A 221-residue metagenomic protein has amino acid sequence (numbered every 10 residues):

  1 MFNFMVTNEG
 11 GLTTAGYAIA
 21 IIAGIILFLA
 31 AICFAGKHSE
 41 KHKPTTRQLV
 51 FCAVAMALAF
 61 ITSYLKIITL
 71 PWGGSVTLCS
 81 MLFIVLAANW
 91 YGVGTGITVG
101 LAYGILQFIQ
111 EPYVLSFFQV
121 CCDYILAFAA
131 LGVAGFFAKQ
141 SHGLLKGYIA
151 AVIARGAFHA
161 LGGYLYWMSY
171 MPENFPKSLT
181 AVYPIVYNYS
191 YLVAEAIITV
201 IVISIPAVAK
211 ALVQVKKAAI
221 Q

Functional and structural regions predicted by a protein language model:
M1-A15: Short, strongly hydrophobic alpha-helical membrane anchors
F2-M5, S63-V76, L101-F136, W167 (+1 more regions): Interfacial aromatic-anchored transmembrane helix boundaries in multi-pass membrane proteins
Y17-L86: Hydrophobic transmembrane alpha-helices
I25-H38, V50-M56, I61, V99 (+2 more regions): Short helix-perturbing small/polar motifs within transmembrane alpha-helices
L78-G96, V133-A134: Generic transmembrane alpha-helix motif of multi-pass integral membrane proteins
G94, H142-K146, V182: Residues that define the loop-to-transmembrane-helix transition and helix capping in multi-pass membrane transporters
T180-I198: Individual transmembrane alpha-helices with interfacial aromatic-anchor signatures
V208-Q221: Short, charged juxtamembrane terminal tails flanking transmembrane helices
